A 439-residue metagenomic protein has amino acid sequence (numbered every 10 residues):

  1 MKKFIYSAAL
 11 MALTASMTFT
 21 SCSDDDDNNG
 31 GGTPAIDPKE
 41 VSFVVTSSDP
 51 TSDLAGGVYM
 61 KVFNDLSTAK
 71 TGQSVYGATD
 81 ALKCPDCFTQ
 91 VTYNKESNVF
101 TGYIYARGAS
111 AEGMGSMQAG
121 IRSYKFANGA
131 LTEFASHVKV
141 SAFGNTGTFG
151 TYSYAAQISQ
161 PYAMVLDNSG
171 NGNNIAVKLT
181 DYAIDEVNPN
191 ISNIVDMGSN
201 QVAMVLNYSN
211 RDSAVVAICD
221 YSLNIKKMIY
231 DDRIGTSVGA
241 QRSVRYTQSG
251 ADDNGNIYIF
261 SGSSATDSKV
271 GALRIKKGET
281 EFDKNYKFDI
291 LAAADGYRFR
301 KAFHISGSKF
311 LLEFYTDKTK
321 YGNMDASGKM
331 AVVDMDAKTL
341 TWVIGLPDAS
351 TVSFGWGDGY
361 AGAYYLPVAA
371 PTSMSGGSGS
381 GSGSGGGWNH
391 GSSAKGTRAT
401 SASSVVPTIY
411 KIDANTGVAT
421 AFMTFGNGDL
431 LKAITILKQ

Functional and structural regions predicted by a protein language model:
M1-F43: Bacterial Sec-dependent N-terminal signal peptides
D37-V45, N98-G102, Y152-Y154, N200-M204 (+3 more regions): Entry beta-strands of beta-propeller and related beta-repeat scaffolds
P50-N64, G108-S123, Q160-D167, R211-I218 (+5 more regions): Structural motif
Y59-D167: Post-signal peptide N-terminal segment of secreted/secretory-pathway proteins
T68-K83, A127-V140, G172-E186, I225-I234 (+3 more regions): Beta-propeller fold detector
A81-E96, H137-T151, D185-M197, T236-S249 (+3 more regions): Repeated scaffold domains used in trafficking and secretory/extracellular systems, primarily beta-propellers
D185-Y321: Acidic, serine/threonine- and glycine-rich low-complexity intrinsically disordered segments that serve as flexible
T280-V405: Intrinsically disordered, low-complexity segments enriched in Gly and acidic/Ser/Thr residues that form flexible
